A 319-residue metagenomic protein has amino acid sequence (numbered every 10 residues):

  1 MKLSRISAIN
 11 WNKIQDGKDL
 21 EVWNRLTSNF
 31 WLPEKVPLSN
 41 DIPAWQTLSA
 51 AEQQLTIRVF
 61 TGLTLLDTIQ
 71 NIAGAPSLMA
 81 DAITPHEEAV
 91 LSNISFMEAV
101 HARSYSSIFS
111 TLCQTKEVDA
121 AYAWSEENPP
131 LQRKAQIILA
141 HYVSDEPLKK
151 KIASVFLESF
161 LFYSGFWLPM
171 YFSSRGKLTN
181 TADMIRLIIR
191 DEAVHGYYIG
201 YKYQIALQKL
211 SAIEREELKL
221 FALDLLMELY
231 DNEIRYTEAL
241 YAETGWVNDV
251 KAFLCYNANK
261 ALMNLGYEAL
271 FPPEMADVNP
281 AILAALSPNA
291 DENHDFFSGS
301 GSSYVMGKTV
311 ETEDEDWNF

Functional and structural regions predicted by a protein language model:
M1-F319: Non-heme di-metal
